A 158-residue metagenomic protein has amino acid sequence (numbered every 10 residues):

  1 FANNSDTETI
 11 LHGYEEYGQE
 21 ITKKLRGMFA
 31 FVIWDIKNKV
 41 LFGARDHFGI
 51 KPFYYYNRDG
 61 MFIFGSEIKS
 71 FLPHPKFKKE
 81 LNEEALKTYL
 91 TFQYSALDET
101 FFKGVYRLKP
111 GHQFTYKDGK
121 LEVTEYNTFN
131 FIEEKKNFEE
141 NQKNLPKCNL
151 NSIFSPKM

Functional and structural regions predicted by a protein language model:
F1-M158: Cysteine-centered catalytic environments shared across enzyme families
